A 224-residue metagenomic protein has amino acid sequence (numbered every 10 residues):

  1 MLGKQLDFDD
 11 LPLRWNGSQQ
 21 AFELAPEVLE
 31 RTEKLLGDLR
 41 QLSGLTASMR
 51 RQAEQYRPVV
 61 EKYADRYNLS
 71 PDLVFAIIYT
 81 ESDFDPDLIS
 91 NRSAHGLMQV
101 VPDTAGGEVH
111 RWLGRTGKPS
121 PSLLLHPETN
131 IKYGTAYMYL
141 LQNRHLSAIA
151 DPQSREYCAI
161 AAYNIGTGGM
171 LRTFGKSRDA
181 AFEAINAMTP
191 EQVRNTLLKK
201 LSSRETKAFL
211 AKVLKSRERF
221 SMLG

Functional and structural regions predicted by a protein language model:
M1-Y79, F84-D87, N143-P152, G175-G224: Cell-wall glycan-active module
Q41-L45, R115, P119-H126: Short amphipathic alpha-helical segments at helix-loop
Q55-K62, D72-L73, G96, H126-T129 (+6 more regions): Extracytoplasmic/secreted proteins, especially bacterial periplasmic and envelope-associated proteins
N68, P119-L123, Q153: Short pre-active-site segment immediately N-terminal to the catalytic Zn-binding motif
T80, V101-D103, Y163: Active-site-proximal beta-strand/loop segments in catalytic clefts of secreted hydrolases
S82-N91, G107, L141, I165-S177: Secretory-pathway/luminal and periplasmic proteins that interact with or process carbohydrate-rich
P86, Q99-P102, H126, R172: Generic structural "secondary-structure junction" signal
N91-K118, T129-L140, I185-M188: Substrate-binding/active-site groove segments that recognize and process beta-1,4-linked N-acetyl-hexosamine
